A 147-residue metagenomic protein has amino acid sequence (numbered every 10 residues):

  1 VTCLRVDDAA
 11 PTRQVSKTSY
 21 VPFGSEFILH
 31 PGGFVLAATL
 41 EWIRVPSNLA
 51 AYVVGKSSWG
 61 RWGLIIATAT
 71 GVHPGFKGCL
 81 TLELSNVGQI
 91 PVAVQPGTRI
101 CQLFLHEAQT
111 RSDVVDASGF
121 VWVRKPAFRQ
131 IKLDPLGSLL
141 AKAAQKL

Functional and structural regions predicted by a protein language model:
V1-L147: DUTPase catalytic domain/fold
